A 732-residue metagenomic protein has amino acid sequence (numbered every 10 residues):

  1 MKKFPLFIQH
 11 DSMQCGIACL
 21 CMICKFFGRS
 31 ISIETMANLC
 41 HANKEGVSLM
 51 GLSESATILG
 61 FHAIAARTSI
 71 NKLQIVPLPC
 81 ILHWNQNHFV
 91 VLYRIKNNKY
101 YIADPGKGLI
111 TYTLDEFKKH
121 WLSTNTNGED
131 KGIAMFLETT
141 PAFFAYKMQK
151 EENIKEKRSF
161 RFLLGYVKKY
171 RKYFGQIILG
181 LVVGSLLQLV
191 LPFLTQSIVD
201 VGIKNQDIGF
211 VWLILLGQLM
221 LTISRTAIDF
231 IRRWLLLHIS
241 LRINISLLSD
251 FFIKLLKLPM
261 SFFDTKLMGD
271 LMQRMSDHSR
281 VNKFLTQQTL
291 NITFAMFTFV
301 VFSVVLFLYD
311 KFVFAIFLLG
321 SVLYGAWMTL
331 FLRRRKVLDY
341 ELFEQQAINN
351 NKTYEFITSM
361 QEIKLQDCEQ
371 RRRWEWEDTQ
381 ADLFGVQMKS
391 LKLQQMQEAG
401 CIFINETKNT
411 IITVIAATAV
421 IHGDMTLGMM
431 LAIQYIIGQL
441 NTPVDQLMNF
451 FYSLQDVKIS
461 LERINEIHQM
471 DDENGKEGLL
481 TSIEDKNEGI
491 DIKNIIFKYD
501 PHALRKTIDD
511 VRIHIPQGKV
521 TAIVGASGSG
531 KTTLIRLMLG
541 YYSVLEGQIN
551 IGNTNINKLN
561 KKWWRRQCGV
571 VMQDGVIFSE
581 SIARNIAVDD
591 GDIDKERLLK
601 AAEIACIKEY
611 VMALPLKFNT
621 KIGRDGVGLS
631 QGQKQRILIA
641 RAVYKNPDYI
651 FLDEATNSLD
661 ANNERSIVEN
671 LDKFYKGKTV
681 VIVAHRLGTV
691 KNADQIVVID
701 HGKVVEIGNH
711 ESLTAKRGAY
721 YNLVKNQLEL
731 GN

Functional and structural regions predicted by a protein language model:
M1-A65, K72-L78, W84-Q86: Cysteine-nucleophile protease catalytic domains, especially the papain-like/related folds used in DUB/UBL proteases
C40-V47, L73-N85, F89-Q176, G180: Noncatalytic regulatory segments and standalone regulatory/sensor domains
N98, I483-N732: ABC-type nucleotide-binding domain
F174-I228, L235, F307-F312, G423-L427: Transmembrane helix-loop-helix hairpins at lipid-water interfaces of multipass membrane proteins, especially the type-1
T195-Q196, L256-V301, T358, W374: Juxtamembrane loop-to-helix connectors within ABC transporter transmembrane domains
I214-R225, D229, N291-Y340, I412-M425 (+1 more regions): Transmembrane helices of ABC transporter permease
S249, I253-K254, L258-D270, E341-L391 (+5 more regions): Loop segments that connect adjacent transmembrane helices in multi-pass transporters
Q345, K364-C368, K392, E406 (+1 more regions): Cytosolic ends of transmembrane helices, especially the final helix of ABC transmembrane type-1 domains
